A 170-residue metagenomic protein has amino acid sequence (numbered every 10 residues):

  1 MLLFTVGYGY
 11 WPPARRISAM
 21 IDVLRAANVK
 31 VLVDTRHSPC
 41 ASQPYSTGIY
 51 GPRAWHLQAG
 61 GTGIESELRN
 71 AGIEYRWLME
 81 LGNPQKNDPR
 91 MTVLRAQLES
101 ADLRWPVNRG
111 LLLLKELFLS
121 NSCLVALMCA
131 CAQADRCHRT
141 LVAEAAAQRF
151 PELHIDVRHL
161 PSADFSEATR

Functional and structural regions predicted by a protein language model:
M1-R170: Residues lining hydrophobic/aromatic ligand-binding pockets adjacent to catalytic sites
